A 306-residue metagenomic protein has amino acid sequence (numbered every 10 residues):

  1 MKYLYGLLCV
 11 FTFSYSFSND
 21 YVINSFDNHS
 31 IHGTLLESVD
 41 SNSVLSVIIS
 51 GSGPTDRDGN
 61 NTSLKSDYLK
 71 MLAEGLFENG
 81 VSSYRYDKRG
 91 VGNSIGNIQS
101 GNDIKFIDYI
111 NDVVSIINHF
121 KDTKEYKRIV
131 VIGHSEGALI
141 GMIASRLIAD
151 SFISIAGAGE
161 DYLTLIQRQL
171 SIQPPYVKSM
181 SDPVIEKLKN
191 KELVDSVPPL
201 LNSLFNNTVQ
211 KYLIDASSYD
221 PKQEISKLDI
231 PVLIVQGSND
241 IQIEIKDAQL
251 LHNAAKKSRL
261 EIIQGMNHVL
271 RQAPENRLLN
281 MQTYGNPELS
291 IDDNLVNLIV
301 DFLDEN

Functional and structural regions predicted by a protein language model:
F17-S41: N-terminal cap/lid segment of alpha/beta-hydrolase-fold proteins
D40-L76: Short, surface-exposed "cap/lid" segments of acyl-processing enzymes
Y68-I95: Conserved alpha/beta-hydrolase
G101-D122: Alpha/beta-hydrolase active-site loop
I155-Q223: Accessory cap/linker subdomain of secreted extracellular hydrolases
L228, I234-Q236, D240: Short beta-strand/loop motif that positions the catalytic acidic residue of the alpha/beta-hydrolase fold
I230, I243-A254: Short alpha-helix in the alpha/beta-hydrolase fold that links the catalytic acid
V269-L270, E275-N306: Catalytic active-site module of serine/aspartate enzymes centered on a nucleophile-bearing elbow/loop
